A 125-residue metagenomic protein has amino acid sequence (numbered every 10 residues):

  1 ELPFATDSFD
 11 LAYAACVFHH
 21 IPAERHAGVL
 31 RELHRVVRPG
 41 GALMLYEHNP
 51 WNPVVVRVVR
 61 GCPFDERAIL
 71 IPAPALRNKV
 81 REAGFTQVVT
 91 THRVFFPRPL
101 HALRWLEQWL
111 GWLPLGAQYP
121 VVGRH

Functional and structural regions predicted by a protein language model:
E1-T6: Short conserved loop adjoining the S-adenosyl-L-methionine
Y13: A conserved beta-strand element that flanks and buttresses the S-adenosyl-L-methionine
C16-H20: Short catalytic micro-motifs in class I SAM-dependent methyltransferases
I21, V59-A75: Acceptor-substrate binding/catalytic loop of class I
A27-P39: A short glycine-rich, Lys/Arg-flanked "PGG" loop and its adjoining helix->strand segment in the class I
G40-E47: Conserved beta-strand signature within the Rossmann-like core of class I S-adenosyl-L-methionine
A42, N78, V88-H125: A C-terminal cap/extension of S-adenosyl-L-methionine-dependent methyltransferases that defines the acceptor-substrate
A68-G84, V89-T90: Short alpha-helix
